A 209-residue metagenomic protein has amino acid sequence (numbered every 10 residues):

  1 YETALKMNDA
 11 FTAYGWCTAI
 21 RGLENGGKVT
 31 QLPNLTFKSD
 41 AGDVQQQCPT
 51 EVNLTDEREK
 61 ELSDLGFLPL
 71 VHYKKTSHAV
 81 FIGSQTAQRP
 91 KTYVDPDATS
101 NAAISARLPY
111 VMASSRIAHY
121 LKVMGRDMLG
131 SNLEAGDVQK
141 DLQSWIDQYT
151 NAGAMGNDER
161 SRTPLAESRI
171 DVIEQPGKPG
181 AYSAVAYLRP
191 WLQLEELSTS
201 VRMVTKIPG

Functional and structural regions predicted by a protein language model:
Y1-D141, L192, T199: Long, contiguous, structured domain-core segments that constitute the functional module of a protein
D64-F67, A154, G180: Glycine-centered secondary-structure boundary/capping sites
T76, R116, L142, L165-E167 (+1 more regions): Active-site lining segments that contact anionic ligands and/or coordinate catalytic metals
D95-D97, D137, A154, D158 (+2 more regions): Generic preference for flexible, low-structure residues
D137-S161: Short, hydrophobic/π-rich interface segment
S144-Q148, L165-R169, G209: Short amphipathic alpha-helical patches
G153-G177: Long, charged, glycine-rich C-terminal linkers/tails
R169-G209: C-terminal edge-of-domain segments
